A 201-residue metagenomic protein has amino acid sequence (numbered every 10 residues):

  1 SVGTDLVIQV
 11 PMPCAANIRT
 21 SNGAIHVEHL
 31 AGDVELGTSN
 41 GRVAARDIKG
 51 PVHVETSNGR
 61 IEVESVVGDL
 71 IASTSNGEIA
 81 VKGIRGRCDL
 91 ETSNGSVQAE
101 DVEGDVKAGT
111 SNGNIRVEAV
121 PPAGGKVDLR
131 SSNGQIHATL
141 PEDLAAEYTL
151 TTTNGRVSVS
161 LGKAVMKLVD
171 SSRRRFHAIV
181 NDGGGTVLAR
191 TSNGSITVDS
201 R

Functional and structural regions predicted by a protein language model:
S1-R201: Intrinsically disordered, low-complexity terminal regions
